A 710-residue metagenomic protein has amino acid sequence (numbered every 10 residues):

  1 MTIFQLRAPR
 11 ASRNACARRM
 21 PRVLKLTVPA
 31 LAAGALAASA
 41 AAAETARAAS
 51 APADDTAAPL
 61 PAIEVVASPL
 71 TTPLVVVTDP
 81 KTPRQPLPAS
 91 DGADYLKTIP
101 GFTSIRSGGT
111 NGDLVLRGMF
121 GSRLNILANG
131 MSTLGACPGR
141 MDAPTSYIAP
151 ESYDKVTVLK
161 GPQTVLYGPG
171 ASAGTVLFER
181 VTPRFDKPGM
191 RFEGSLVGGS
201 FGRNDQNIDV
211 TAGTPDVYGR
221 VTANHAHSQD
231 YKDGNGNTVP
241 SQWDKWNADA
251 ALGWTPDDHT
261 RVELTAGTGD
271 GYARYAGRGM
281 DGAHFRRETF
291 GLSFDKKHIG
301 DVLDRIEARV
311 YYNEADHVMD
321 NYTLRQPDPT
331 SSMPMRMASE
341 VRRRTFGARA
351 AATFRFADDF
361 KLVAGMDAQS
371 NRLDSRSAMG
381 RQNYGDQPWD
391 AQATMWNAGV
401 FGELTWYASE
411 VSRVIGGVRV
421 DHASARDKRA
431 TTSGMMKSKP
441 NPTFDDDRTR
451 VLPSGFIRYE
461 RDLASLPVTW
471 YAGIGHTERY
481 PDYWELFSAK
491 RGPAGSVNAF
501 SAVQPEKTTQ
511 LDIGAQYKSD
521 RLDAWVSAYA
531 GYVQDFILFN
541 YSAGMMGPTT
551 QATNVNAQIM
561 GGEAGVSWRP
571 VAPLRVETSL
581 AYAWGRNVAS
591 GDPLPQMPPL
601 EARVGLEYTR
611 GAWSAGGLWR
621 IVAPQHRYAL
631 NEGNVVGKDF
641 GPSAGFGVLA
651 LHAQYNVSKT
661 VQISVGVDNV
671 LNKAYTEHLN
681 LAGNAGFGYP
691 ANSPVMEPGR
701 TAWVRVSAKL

Functional and structural regions predicted by a protein language model:
P59-Y95, D113, G121, D249: N-terminal periplasmic "start-of-domain" segments of outer-membrane beta-barrel proteins
P86, S90-L96, G112-V115, L124-L127 (+4 more regions): N-terminal periplasmic accessory domains that precede and gate Gram-negative outer-membrane beta-barrel machines
S132-K160: Short acidic/polar hinge/loop motifs at secondary-structure boundaries that mediate gating or recognition
T164, L177-E179, F185-K187, E193 (+2 more regions): Periplasmic-side early beta-strands and strand-to-turn transitions of outer-membrane beta-barrels
S228, G234-N235, W243, H259-I306 (+2 more regions): Flexible loop and strand-edge segments within Gram-negative outer membrane beta-barrel domains
G279-V302, V341-T345, A393-M395, N441-S465 (+7 more regions): Outer-membrane beta-barrel signature, preferentially recognizing the C-terminal barrel domain of Gram-negative
Y407-V414, H422-A423, D523, A528-V533 (+3 more regions): Gram-negative outer-membrane beta-barrel transporters
E478-R479, A530-Q534, I621-L630, Q654-L710: C-terminal beta-signal and adjacent terminal beta-strands/loops of Gram-negative outer-membrane beta-barrel proteins
